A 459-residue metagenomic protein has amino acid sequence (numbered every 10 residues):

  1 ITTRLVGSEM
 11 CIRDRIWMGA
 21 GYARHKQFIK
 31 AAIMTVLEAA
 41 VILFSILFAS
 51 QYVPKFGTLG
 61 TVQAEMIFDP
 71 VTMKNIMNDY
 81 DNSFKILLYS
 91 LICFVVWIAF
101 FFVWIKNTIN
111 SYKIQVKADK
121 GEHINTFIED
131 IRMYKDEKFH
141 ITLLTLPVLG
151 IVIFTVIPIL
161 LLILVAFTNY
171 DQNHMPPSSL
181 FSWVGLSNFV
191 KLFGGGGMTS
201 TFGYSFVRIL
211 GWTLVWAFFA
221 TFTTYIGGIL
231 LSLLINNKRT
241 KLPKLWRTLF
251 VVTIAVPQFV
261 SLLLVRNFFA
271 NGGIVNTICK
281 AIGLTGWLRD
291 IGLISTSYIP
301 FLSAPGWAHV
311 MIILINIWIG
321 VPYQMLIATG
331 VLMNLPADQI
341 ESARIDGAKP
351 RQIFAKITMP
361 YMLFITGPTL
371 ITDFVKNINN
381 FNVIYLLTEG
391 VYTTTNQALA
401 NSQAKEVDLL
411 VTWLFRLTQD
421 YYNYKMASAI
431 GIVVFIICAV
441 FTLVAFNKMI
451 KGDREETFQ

Functional and structural regions predicted by a protein language model:
I1-G7, I12: Single conserved hydrophobic/aromatic residue that forms the stacking wall/gate of nucleotide- or nucleobase-binding
I16-K30: Membrane interfacial helix-start motif at the N-side
K30-A32, A427-S428: Solenoid-repeat scaffolds in large eukaryotic assemblies
T35-S50, F94-F101, A220-F222: Hydrophobic alpha-helical transmembrane segments in multi-pass membrane proteins
A49-F56, S111, F139-Q459: A structural signal for multi-pass alpha-helical bundles of membrane permease subunits that mediate small-molecule
Y52-S90: Membrane-interfacial interhelical loops
N82-S111: Membrane-embedded alpha-helical segments of integral membrane proteins
K113-T142: Alpha-helical transmembrane segments of integral membrane proteins
